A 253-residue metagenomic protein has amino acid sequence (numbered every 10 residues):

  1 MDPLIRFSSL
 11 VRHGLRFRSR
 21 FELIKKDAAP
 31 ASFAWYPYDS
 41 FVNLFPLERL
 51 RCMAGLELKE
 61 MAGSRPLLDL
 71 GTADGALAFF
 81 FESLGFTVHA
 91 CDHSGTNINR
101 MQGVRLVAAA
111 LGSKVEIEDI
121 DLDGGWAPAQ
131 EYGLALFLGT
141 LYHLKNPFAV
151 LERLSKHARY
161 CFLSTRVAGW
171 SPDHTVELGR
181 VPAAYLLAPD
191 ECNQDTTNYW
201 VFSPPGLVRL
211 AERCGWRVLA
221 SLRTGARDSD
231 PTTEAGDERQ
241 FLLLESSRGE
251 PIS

Functional and structural regions predicted by a protein language model:
M1-E131, L178-G179, L222-T224, P231-S253: Conserved N-terminal segment of class I S-adenosyl-L-methionine
P46-E48, H143, W200: A conditional alpha-helix N-cap/helix-loop micro-motif detector
G125, Y132, L136-F137, K145-I252: S-adenosyl-L-methionine-dependent methyltransferase catalytic module, highlighting the catalytic core
T140: Hydrophobic adenine-recognition pocket in adenosine-nucleotide-binding enzymes
